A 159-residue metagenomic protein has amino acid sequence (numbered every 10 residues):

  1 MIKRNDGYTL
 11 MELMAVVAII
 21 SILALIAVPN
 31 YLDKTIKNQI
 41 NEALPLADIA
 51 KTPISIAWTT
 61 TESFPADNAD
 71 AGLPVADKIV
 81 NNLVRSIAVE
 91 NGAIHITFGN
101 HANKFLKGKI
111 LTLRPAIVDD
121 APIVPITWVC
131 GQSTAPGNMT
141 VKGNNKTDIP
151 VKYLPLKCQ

Functional and structural regions predicted by a protein language model:
I2-E42, L46, A50: N-terminal single-pass transmembrane signal-anchor helix
K34-P74: Conserved hydrophobic/amphipathic alpha-helical signal-anchor segments
T59-Q159: Periplasmic/extracellular, small/polar-rich flexible segments of pilin-like filament-forming proteins
